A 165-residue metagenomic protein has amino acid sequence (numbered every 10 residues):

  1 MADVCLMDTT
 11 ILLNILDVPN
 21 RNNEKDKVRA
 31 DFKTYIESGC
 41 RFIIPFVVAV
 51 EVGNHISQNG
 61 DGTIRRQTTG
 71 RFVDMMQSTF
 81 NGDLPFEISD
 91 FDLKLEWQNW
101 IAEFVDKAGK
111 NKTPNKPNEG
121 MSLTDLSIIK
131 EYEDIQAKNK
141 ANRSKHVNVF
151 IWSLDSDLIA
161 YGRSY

Functional and structural regions predicted by a protein language model:
M1-I44, H55-F72: Short, well-structured N-terminal submotif of metal-dependent ribonuclease cores
V4-D8, I44-P45, M121-S122, L154-D155 (+1 more regions): Histidine- and aromatic-rich ligand-binding microenvironments
L12, A49, L158-I159: A generic structural signal for short hydrophobic patches within well-formed alpha-helices
A30-T34, M75, E131-N139: A generic secondary-structure signal
G62-F91: Helix-adjacent hinge/juxtasegments
R65, Y161-Y165: Short, aromatic/basic amphipathic alpha-helical patches
N81-D157, G162: Active-site neighborhoods of divalent-metal-dependent phosphate/nucleic-acid chemistry enzymes
